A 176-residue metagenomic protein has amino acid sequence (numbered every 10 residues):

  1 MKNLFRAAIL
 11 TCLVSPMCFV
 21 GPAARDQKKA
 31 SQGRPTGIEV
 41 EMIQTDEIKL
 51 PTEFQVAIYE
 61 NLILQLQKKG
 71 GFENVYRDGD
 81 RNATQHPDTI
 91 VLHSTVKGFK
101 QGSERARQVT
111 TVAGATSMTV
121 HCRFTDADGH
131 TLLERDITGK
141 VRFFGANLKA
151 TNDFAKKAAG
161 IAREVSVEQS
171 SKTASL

Functional and structural regions predicted by a protein language model:
M1-I9: Bacterial N-terminal signal peptides that target proteins for export
K2, F19-G71, E134-F143, R163-L176: A structural "domain/chain start" motif
F5, N82, G139: Residue-level detector of flexible, active-site-proximal loop/helix-junction positions within diverse enzyme catalytic
A8-M17: Bacterial N-terminal signal peptides
D26, G79-T131, R142-G145: Surface-exposed short loop/turn segments
K69-F72, G102-E104: Generic signature of mature, soluble extracytoplasmic domains
G71-R81: Short, well-structured beta-strand/strand-turn elements
A113-A115, T125-Q169: Short secondary-structure boundary motifs at beta->alpha junctions and helix caps
